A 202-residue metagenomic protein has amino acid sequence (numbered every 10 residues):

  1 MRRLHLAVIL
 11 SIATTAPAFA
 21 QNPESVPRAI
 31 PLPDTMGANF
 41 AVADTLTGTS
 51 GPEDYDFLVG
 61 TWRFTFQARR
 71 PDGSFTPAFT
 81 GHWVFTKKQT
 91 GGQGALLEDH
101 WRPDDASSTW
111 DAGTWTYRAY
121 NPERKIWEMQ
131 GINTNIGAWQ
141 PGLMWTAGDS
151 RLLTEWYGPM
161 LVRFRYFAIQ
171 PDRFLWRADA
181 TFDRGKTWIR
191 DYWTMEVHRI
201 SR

Functional and structural regions predicted by a protein language model:
M1-L4: Positively charged n-region of N-terminal signal peptides that target proteins for export
A7-A16: Bacterial N-terminal signal peptides
F19-F79, I200-R202: Amphipathic/hydrophobic helical signal segments and adjacent flexible N-terminal regions that mediate secretion
F40, T45-G48, R63-R165: Central antiparallel beta-sheet cores of small beta-barrel/beta-sandwich binding domains
G73-T76, K186-R190: Beta-sandwich strand segments
G148, Q170-D172, S201: Residue-level recognition of beta-strand termini and adjacent short loop/turns
D179-F182: Conserved Ser/Thr-centered positions that define the repeating blades of beta-propeller domains
E196-H198: Short beta-strand edge segments in extracellular beta-sheet folds
